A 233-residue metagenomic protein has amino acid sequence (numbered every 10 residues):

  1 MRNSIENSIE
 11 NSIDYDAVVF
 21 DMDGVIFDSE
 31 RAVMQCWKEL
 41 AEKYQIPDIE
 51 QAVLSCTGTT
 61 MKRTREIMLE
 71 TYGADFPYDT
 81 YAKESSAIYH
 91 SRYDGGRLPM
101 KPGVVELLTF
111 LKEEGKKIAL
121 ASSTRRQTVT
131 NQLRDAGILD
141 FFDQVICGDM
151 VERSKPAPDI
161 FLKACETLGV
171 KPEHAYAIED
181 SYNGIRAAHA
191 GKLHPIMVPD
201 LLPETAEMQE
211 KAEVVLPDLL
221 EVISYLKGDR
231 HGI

Functional and structural regions predicted by a protein language model:
R2-D16, T109-K112, R125-I233: Asp-based, Mg2+/Mn2+-dependent phosphohydrolase catalytic module
R2-I5, I9-L54: Active-site neighborhood of HAD-like aspartate-dependent phosphohydrolases
I26, M100, I118, R153 (+1 more regions): Conserved SAM-binding loop
A32, C56-T60, P99-G103, T124 (+2 more regions): Short beta->alpha linker loops
L40-A41, T60-D75, Q132, A164-C165: Helix-loop "lid/cap" segments that line or gate small-molecule binding pockets
K43-I46, T71-F76, E113-E114, G137-F141 (+1 more regions): Short helix-capping segments at alpha-helix termini
P47-E50, M68-E106, E114: Metal-dependent phosphoesterase signature
